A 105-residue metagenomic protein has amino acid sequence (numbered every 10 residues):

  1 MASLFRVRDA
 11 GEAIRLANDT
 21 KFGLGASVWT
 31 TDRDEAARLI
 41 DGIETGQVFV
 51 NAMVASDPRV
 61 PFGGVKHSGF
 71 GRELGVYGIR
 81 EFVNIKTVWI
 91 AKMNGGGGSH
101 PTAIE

Functional and structural regions predicted by a protein language model:
M1-E105: Conserved C-terminal structural/oligomerization subdomain of aldehyde/semialdehyde dehydrogenase
